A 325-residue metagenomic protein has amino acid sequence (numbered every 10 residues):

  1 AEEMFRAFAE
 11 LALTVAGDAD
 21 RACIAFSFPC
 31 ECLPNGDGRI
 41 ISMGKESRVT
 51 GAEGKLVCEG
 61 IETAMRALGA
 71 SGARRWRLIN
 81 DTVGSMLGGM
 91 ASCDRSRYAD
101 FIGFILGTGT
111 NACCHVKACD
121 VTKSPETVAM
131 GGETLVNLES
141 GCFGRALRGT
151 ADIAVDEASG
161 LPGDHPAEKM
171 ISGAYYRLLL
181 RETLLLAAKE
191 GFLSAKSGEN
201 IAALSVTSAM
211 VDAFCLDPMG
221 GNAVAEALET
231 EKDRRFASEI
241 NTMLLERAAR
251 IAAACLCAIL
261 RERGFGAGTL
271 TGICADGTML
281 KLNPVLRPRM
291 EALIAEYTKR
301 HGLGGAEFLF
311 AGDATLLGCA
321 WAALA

Functional and structural regions predicted by a protein language model:
A1-A9, C30-R95, D100-I102, A118-C142 (+2 more regions): Glycine-rich phosphate-binding loop and adjoining helix at the ATP-binding site of ATP-dependent phosphoryl-transfer
A1-C23, R66, A91-S92, C142 (+1 more regions): ATP-binding/phosphotransfer module of carbohydrate and carboxylate kinases, centering on a glycine-rich
R21-A25, R75-R77, F101-I105, N111 (+2 more regions): Short glycine-aspartate micro-motif
F26-S27, T82, G277-T278: Short, well-ordered beta-to-alpha junction loops that form the rim of enzyme active sites and present histidine/acidic
C32, G103-A118, C319: Gly/Thr-rich phosphate-binding beta-strand-loop-beta motif of the actin/hexokinase/Hsp70
R48-E53, R75-G84, G103-L106, M170-I171 (+2 more regions): Active-site nucleophile and cofactor-binding loops and adjacent substrate-binding regions of central metabolic enzymes
G84, T110, M279: Short, glycine/acidic-enriched loop or turn micro-motifs at the edges of active sites
